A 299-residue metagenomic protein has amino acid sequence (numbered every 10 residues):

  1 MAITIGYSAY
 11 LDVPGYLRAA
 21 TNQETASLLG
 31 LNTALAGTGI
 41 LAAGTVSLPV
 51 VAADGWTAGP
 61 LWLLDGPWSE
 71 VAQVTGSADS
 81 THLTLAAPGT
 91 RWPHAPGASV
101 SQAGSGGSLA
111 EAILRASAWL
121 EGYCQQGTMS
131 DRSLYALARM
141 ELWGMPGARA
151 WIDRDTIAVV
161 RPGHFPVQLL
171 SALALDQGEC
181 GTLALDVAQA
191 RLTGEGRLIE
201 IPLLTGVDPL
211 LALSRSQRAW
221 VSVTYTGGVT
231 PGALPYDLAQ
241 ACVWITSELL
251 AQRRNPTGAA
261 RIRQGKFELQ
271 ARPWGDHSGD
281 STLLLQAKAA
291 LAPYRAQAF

Functional and structural regions predicted by a protein language model:
M1-N32, T57-W68, Q73, T90 (+1 more regions): Divalent metal-cofactor coordination and adjacent catalytic microenvironments
N32-G37, S47: Intrinsically disordered, low-complexity regulatory regions of eukaryotic proteins
T38-L41, L142-W143: Extracellular beta-rich ligand/substrate-recognition surface
L41-A43, A78, S216: Surface-exposed coil/turn segments at beta-strand junctions on protein surfaces, enriched
L41-G66: Active-site-adjacent substructure of cysteine-protease-like catalytic cores
S47-P49, G76-H94: Short, solvent-exposed secondary-structure boundary/capping segments
